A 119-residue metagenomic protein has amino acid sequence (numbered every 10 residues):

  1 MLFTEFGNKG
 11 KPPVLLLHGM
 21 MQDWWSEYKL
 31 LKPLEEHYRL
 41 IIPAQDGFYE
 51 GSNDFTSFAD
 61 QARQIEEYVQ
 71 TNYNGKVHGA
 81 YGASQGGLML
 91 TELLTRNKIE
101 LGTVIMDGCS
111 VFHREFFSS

Functional and structural regions predicted by a protein language model:
L2-E50: Conserved HGGG/HGGXW glycine-rich cap/lid loop of the alpha/beta-hydrolase fold
P13, R39, G79, L101-T103: Structural signature of beta-strand start/N-cap positions in the alpha/beta core of ABC transporter nucleotide-binding
E27, E50-T56, E115-F117: Conserved catalytic-core motifs of eukaryotic protein kinase domains, centered on the activation segment
K29, E92-R96: Active-site signature of alpha/beta-hydrolase-fold catalytic machinery across serine- and Asp/Cys-nucleophile hydrolases
L34, N97-K98: Active-site catalytic pocket residues across diverse enzymes, especially alpha/beta-hydrolases
I41-Y81: Active-site loop/oxyanion-hole signature of alpha/beta-hydrolase fold enzymes
G82-L90: Gly/Ala-rich beta-loop-alpha elbow adjacent to hydrolase catalytic centers
T95, G102-S119: Flexible "cap/lid" loop of the alpha/beta hydrolase fold
